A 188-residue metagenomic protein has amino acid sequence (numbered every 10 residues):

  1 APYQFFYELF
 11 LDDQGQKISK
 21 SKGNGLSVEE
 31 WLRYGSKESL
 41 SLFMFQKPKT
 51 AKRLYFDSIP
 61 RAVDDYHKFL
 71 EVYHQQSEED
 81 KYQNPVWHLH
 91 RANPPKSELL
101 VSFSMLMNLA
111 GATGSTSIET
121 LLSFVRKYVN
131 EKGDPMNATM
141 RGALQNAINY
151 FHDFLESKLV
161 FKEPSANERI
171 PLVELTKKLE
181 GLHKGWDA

Functional and structural regions predicted by a protein language model:
P2-Q4: Beta-sheet entry/capping signal
Y7-E156: Catalytic adenosine-cofactor/nucleotide-binding cores of aminoacyl-tRNA synthetases and other
F154-P164: The feature marks long, low-complexity, polar/acidic/proline-rich intrinsically disordered regions embedded in large
P164-A188: C-terminal accessory/binding modules appended to enzymatic or scaffolding proteins
